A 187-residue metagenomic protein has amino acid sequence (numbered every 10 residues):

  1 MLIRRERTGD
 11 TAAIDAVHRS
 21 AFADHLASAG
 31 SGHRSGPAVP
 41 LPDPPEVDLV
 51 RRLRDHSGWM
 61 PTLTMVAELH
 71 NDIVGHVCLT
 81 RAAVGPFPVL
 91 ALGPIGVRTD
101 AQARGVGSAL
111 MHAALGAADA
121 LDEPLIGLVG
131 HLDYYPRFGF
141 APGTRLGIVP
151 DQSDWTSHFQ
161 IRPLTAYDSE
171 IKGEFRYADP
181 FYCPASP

Functional and structural regions predicted by a protein language model:
L2-I14: A short beta-loop-alpha structural element at the N-terminal edge of CoA-dependent acyl/N-acetyltransferase catalytic
D15-C78: Active-site rim helix/loop that mediates acceptor-substrate recognition in acyltransferases
H70-N71, D100, P163-Y167: Short loop segments at secondary-structure junctions
A82-L92, Q102: A conserved beta-turn-beta hairpin within the catalytic core of GNAT-like acetyltransferases that forms part
L92, V97, A103-G116, G127-L128: Conserved acetyl-CoA-binding loop-helix of GNAT-fold acetyltransferases
A120-P124, V129-W155: Conserved active-site alpha-helix within GNAT-family acetyltransferase domains
V149-P187: C-terminal "cap" of GNAT-fold acetyltransferases
